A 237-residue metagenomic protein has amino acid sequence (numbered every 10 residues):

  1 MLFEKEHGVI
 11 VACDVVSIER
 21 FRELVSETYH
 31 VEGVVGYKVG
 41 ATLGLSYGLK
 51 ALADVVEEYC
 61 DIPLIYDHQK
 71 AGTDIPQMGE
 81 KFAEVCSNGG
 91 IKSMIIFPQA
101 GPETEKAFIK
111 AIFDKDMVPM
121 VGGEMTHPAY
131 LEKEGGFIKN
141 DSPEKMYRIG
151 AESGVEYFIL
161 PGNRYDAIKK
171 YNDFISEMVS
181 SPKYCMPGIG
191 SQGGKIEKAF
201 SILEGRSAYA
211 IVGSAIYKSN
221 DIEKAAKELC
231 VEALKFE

Functional and structural regions predicted by a protein language model:
M1-I65, G72-P76, I138-N140, I149-V155 (+2 more regions): Conserved N-terminal beta1-alpha1 strand-loop-helix module at the mouth
E6, T73-D166, V179-Y184: Conserved anion-binding
H7-C13, V35-V39, L64-H68, M94-I96 (+4 more regions): Hydrophobic faces of well-ordered beta-strands that scaffold small-molecule active sites in alpha/beta enzyme cores
V16-I18, P128-A129, Q192, Y217: Short, acidic Gly/Pro/Ser/Thr-rich loop/turn segments
I18-F21, L43-C60, T73-K81, P98-M117 (+3 more regions): Active-site-adjacent beta->alpha loops and helix N-cap segments on the catalytic face of soluble alpha/beta enzymes
Y29-H30, C86-S87, A151, F200-L203: Non-catalytic positions within long, well-ordered alpha-helices that form the structural scaffold/packing of enzyme
G162-I216: A C-terminal functional module that forms or caps the active site or interfaces directly with catalytic machinery
